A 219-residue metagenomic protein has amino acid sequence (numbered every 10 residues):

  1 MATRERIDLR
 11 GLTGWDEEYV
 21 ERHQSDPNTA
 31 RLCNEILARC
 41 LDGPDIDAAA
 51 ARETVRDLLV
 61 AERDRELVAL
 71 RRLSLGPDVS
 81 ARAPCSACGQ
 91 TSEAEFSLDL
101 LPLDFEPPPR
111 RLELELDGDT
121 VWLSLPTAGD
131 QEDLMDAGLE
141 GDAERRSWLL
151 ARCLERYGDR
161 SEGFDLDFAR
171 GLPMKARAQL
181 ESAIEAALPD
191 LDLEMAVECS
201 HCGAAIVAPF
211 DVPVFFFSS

Functional and structural regions predicted by a protein language model:
M1-S219: Long C-terminal interaction/binding lobes of large macromolecular proteins
